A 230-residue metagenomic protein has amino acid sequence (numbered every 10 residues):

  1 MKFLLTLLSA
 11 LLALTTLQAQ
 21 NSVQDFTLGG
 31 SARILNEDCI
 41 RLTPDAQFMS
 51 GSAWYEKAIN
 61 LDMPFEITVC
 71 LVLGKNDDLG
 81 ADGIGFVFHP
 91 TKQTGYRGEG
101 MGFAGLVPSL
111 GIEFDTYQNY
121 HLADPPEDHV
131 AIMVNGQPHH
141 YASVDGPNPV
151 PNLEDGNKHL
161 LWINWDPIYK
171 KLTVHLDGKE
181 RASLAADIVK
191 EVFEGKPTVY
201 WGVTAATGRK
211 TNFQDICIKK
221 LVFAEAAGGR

Functional and structural regions predicted by a protein language model:
M1-N21: Bacterial Sec-dependent N-terminal signal peptides
Q20-R230: Polar, low-complexity loop segments and adjacent catalytic/binding residues used for recognizing and processing sugar
